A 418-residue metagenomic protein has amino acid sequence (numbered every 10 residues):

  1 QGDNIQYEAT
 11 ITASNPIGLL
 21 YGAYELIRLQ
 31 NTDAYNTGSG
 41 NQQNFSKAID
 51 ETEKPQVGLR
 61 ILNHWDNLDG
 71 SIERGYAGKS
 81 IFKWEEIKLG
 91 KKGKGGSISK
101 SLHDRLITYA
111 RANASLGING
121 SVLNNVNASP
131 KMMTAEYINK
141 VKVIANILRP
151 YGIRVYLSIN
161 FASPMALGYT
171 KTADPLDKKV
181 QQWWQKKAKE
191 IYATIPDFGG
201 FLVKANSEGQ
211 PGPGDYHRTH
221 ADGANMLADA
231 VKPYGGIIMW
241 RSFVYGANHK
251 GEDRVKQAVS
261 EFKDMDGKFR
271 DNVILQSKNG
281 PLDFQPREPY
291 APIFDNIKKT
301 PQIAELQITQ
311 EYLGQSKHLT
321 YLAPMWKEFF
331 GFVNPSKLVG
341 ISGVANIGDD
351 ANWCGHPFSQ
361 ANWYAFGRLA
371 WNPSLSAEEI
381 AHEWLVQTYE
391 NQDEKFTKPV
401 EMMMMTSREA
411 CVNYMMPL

Functional and structural regions predicted by a protein language model:
Q1-G2, N352: Short small/polar-residue motifs
G2-Q185, K189, A193-L202, K232: Feature activates predominantly on carbohydrate-active enzymes
P16-G18, L68-G70, N127-S129, F161-P164 (+4 more regions): Solvent-exposed loop/turn segments at secondary-structure junctions within structured extracellular/periplasmic domains
Y21, I72-R74, M133, M165-L167 (+4 more regions): Short acidic, gly/pro-rich beta-turn/loop elements at beta-sheet edges and active-site/ligand-binding grooves
A48-E51, A193, P211, R218-L418: Substrate-binding groove of N-acetylhexosamine-processing glycoside hydrolases
R60-H64, A110, S121-L123, V155-I159 (+6 more regions): Hydrophobic faces of well-ordered beta-strands that scaffold small-molecule active sites in alpha/beta enzyme cores
M165-D174, K204-D215, F243-D253: Active-site-proximal beta-alpha loop/turn segments in soluble metabolic enzymes
